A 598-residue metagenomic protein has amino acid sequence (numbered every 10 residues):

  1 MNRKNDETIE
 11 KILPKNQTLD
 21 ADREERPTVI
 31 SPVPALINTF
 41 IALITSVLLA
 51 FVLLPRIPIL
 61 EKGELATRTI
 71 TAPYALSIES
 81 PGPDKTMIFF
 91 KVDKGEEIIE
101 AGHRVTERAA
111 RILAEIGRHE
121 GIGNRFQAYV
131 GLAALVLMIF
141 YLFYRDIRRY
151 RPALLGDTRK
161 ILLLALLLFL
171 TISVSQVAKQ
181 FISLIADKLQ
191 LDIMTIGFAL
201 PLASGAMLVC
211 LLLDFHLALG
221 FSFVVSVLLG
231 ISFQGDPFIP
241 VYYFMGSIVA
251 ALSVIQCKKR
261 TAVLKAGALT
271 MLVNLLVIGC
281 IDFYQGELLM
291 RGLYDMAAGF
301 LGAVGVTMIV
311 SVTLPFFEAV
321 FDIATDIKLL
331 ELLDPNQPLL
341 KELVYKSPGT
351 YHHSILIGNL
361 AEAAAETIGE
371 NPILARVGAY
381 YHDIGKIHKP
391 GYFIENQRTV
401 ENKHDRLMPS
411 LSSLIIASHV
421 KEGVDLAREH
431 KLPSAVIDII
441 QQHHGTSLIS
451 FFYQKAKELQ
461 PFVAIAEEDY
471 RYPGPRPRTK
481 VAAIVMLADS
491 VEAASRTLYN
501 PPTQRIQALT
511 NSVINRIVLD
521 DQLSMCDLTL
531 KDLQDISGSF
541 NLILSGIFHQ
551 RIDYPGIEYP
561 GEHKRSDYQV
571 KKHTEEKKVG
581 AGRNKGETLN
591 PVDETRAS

Functional and structural regions predicted by a protein language model:
M1-L163, V209, Y345-T367, I373-H430 (+4 more regions): Membrane-embedded alpha-helical signal segments
A50-I57, I139-R151, I172-F181, L275-G286: Juxtamembrane "helix exit" motif at the C-terminal ends of alpha-helical transmembrane segments in multi-pass membrane
L166, L170-S173, V177, L184-T195 (+1 more regions): Generic detector of multi-pass transmembrane helix bundles and their immediately adjacent loops in polytopic membrane
A178-K179, F221-S222, Q285-L289, L332-D334 (+4 more regions): Short hydrophobic/aromatic-rich motifs at helix boundaries and adjacent loops
F215, I323, E370, P433-S434: Short, well-ordered coil loops that connect the C-terminus of an alpha-helix to the N-terminus of a beta-strand
